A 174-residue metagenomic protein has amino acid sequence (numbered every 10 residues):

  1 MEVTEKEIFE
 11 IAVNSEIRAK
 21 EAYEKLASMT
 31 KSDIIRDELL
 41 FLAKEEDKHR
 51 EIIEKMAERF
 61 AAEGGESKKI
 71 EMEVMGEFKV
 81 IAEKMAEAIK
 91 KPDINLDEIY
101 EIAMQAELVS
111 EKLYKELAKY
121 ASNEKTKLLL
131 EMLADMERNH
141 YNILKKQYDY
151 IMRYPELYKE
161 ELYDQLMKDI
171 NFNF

Functional and structural regions predicted by a protein language model:
M1-F174: Non-heme di-metal
